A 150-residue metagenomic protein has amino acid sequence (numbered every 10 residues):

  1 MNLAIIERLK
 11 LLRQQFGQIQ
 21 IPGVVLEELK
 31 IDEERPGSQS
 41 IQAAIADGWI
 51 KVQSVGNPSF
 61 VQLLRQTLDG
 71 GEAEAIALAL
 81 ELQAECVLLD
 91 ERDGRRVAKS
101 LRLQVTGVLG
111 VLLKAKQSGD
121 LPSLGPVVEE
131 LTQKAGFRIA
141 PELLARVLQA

Functional and structural regions predicted by a protein language model:
M1-C86, R92, S100-L103, P126 (+1 more regions): Active-site-proximal, substrate-binding regions of enzyme catalytic domains and RNA-binding/basic surfaces
R35, R95-A150: Acidic, PIN/NYN-like endoribonuclease modules and their adjacent C-terminal/linker elements
